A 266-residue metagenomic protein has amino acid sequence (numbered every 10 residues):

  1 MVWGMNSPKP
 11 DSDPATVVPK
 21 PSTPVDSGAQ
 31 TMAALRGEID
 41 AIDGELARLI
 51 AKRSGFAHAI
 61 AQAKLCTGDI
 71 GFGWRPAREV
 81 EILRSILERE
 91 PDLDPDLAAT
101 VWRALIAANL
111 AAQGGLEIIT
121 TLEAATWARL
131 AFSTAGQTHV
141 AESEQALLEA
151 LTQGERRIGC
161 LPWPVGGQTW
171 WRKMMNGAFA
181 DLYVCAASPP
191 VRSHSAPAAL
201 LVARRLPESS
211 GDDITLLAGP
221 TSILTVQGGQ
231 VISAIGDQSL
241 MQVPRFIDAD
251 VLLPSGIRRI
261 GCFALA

Functional and structural regions predicted by a protein language model:
V2-A266: Domain-level signature for soluble enzymes in the chorismate/prephenate branch of the shikimate pathway
